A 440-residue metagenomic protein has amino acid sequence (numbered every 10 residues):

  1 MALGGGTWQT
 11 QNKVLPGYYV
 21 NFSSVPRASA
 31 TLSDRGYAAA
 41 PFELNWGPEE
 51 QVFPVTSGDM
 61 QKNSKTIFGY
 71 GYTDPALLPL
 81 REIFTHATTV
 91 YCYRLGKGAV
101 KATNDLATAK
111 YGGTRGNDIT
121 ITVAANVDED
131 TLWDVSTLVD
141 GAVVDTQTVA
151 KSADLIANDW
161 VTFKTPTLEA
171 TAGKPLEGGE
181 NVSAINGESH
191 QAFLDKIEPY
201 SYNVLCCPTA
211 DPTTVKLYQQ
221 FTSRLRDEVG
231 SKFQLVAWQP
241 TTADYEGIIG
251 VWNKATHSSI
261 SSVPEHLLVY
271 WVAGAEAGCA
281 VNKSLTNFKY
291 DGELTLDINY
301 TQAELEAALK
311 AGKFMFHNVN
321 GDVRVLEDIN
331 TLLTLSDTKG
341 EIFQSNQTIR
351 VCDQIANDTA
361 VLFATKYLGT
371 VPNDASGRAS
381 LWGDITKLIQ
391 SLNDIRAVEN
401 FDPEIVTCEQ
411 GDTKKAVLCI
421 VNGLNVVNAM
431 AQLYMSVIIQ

Functional and structural regions predicted by a protein language model:
A2-P372, S376, L381, L388-R396 (+2 more regions): A glycine- and small-residue-enriched flexible loop/hinge signal that marks low-structured segments
T386-I389, G423: Generic hydrophobic alpha-helical scaffold/packing signal
T407-Q440: C-terminal edge-of-domain segments
